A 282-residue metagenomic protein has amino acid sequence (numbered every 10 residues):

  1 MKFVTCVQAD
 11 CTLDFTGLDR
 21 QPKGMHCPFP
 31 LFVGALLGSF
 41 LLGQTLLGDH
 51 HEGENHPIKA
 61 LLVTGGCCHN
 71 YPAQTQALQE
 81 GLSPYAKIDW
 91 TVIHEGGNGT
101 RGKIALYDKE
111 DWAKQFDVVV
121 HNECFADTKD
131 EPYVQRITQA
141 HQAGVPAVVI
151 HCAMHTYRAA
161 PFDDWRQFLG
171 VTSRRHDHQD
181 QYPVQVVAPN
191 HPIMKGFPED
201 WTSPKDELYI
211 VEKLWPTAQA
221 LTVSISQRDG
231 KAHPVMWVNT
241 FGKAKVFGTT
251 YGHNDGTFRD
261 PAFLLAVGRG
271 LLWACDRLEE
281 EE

Functional and structural regions predicted by a protein language model:
Q21, K59-V63, N70-H155: Helical hinge/lid and interdomain linker segments adjacent to catalytic or ligand-binding clefts that mediate domain
P28-Q44: Bacterial N-terminal signal peptides
F40-H56: Bacterial Sec-dependent signal peptides at the C-terminal "C-region" and cleavage site
H51, S83, K87-D89, K103-I104 (+2 more regions): Catalytic beta-strand/loop cores that center a nucleophilic Ser/Cys/Thr and support acyl-enzyme chemistry
H51-P57, A73, P84, K114 (+2 more regions): Extracellular ligand-binding/catalytic regions of CAZymes and related secreted enzymes and adhesion modules
G65-C68, Q179-Q181, H253-P261: Active-site rim elements
A126-G196: A glycine-rich, often tryptophan-bearing local segment used as a flexible ligand/cofactor-contacting loop or short
